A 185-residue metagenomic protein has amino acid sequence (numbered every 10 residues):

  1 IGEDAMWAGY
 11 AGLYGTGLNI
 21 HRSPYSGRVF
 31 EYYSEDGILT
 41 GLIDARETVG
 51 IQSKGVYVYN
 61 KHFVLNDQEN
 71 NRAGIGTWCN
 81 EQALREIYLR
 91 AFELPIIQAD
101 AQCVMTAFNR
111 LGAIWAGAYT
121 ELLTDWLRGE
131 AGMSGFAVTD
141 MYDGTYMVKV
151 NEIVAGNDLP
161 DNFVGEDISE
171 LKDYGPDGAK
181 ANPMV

Functional and structural regions predicted by a protein language model:
I1-V185: Glycoside hydrolase catalytic-domain context in secreted enzymes
